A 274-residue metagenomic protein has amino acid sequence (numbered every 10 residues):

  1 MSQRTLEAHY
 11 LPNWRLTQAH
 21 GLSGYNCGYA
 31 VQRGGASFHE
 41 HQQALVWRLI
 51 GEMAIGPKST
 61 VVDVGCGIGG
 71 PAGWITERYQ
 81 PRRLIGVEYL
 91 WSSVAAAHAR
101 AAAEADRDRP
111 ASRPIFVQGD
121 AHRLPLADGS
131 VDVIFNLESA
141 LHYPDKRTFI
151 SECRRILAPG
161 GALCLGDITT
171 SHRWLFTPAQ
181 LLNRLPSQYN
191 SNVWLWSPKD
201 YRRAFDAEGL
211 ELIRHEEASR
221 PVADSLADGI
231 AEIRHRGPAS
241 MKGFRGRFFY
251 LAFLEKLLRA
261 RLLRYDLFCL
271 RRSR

Functional and structural regions predicted by a protein language model:
M1-A30: N-terminal, positively charged/glycine-rich alpha-helical extensions of SAM-dependent methyltransferases
E40-P57: Conserved alpha-helix/loop element of class I SAM-dependent methyltransferases that forms part of the SAM/SAH-binding
V62-V64, I68-R123: Class I SAM-dependent methyltransferase SAM/SAH-binding core
H122-V133: A short acidic, Gly/Pro-enriched loop at the edge of an enzyme's catalytic core that lines a small-molecule cofactor
R147-A162: A short glycine-rich, Lys/Arg-flanked "PGG" loop and its adjoining helix->strand segment in the class I
C164-P186: Conserved class I S-adenosyl-L-methionine
R184-D200: Acceptor-substrate binding/catalytic loop of class I
E216-R274: Conserved Class I S-adenosyl-L-methionine
